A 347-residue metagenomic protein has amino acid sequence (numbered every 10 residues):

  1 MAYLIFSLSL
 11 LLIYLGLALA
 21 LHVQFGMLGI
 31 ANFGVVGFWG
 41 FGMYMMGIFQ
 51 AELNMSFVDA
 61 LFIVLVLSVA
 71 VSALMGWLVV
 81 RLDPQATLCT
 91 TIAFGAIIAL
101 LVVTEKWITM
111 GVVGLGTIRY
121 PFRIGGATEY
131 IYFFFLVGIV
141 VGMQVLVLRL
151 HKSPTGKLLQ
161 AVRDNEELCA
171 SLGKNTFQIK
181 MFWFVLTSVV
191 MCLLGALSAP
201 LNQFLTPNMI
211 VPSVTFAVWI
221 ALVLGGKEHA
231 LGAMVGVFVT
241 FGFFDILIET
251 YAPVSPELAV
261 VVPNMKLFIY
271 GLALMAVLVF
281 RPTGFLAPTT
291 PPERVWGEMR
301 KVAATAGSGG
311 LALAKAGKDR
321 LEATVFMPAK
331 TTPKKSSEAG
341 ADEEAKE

Functional and structural regions predicted by a protein language model:
M1-E347: Transmembrane alpha-helices and adjacent helix-loop boundaries
